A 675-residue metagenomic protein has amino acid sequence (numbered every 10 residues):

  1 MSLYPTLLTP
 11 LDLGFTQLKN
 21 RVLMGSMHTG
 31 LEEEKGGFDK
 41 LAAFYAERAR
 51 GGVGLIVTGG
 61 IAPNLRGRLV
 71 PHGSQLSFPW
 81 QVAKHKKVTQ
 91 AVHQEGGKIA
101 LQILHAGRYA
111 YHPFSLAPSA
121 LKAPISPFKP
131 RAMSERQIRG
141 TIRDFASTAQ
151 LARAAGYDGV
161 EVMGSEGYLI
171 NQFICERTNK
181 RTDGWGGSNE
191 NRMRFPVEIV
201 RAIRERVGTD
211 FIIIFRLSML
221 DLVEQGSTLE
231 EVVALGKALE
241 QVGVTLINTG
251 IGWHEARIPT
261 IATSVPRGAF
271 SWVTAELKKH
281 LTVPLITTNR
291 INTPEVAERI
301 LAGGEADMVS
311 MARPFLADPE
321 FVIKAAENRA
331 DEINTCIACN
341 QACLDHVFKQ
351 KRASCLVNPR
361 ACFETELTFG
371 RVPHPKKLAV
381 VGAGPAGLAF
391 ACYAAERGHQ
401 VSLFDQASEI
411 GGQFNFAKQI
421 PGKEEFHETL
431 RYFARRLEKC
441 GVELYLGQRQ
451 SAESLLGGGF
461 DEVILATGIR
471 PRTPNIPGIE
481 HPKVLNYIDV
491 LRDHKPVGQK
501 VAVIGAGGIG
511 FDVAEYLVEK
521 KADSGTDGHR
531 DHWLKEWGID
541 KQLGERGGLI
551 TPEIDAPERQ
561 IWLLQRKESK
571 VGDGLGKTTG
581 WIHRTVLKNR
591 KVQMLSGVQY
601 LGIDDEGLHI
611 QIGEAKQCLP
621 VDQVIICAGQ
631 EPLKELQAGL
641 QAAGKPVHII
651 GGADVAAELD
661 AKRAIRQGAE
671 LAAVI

Functional and structural regions predicted by a protein language model:
M1-V381, P385, F390-E396, Q400-V401 (+1 more regions): Flavin-dependent oxidoreductase catalytic cores
V200, E364-P373, E396, Q400 (+4 more regions): Flanking helices and flexible, charged tails adjoining ferredoxin-like Fe-S electron-transfer domains in multi-subunit
R257-A262, P284, D307, F414-G422 (+1 more regions): Short beta-alpha connecting loops at secondary-structure transitions that line or flank enzyme active sites
L281, G304-E305, C440, I479-E480 (+3 more regions): Short, structured coil segments at secondary-structure junctions
G303, L437, L455-G458, P496 (+1 more regions): A short, aliphatic-rich alpha-helical micro-motif
E320-C336, Q448-R470: Small-residue-rich anion-binding loops in enzyme active sites
V372, K376-F404, I410, Y445-E453 (+4 more regions): Rossmann-like dinucleotide/flavin-binding elements
G412-F460, G572-V598: N-terminal Rossmann-like dinucleotide/flavin-binding domain of flavoprotein oxidoreductases that bind FAD/FMN
